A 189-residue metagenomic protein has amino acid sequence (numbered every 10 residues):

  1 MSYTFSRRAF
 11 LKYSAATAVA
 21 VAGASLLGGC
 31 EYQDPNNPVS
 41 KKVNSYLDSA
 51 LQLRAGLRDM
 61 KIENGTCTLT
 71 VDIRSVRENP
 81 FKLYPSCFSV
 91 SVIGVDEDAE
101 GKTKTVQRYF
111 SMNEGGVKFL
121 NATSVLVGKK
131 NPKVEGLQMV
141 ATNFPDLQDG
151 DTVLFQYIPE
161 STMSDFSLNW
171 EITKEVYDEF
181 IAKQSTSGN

Functional and structural regions predicted by a protein language model:
M1-A18: N-terminal secretory signal peptides and thylakoid transit peptides that target proteins across membranes
A20-A22: Bacterial N-terminal signal peptides
E31-Y32: Bacterial signal peptide processing site
P38-I62: Low-complexity, acidic Ser/Thr/Pro/Gly-rich terminal tails and inter-domain linkers that flank the onset of structured
P38-S40, V127-N189: Surface-exposed edge beta-strand/loop patches
K61-N64, R74-E135, S167, F180: The feature marks short-to-medium sequence segments in extracytoplasmic or secretory-pathway proteins
C67-L69: Structural beta-strand segments of beta-rich domains
